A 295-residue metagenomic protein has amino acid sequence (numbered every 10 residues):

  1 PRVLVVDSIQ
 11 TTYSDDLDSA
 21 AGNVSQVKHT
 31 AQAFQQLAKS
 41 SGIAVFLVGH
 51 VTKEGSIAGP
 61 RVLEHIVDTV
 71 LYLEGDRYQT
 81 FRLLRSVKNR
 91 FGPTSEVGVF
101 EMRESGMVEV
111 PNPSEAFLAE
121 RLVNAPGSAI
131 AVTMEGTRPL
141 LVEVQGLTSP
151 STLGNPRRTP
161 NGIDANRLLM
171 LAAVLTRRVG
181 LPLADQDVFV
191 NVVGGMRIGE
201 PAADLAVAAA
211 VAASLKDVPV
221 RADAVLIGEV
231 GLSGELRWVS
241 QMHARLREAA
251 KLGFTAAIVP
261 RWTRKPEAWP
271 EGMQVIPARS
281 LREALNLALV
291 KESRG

Functional and structural regions predicted by a protein language model:
R2-V3, I9-G295: Peripheral, non-AAA+ core regions of ATP-driven protein-machinery
